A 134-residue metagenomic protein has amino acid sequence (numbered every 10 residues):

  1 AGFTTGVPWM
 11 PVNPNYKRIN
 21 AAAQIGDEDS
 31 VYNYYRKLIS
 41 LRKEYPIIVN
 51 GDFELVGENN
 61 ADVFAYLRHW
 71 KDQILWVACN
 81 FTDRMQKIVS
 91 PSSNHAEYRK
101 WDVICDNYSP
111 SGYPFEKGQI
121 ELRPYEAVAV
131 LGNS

Functional and structural regions predicted by a protein language model:
A1-I88, S93-H95: Loop/helix patches that line or flank the sugar-binding groove of alpha-linked glycan CAZymes
N15-K17, N107-S111: Short helix/strand-capping connector loops at secondary-structure junctions
R68, D106, G132: Active-site donor-binding loop signature of nucleotide-sugar glycosyltransferases
Q73-I74, S109-P114: Short, surface-exposed beta-strand/loop "edge" segments at domain boundaries and coil↔beta transitions
W76-C79, V103-I104, V130: Conserved active-site loop/cleft motifs that coordinate metal ions or position small ligands
S92-Y108: Solvent-exposed beta-hairpin/edge-strand motifs
Y113-S134: C-terminal beta-strand-rich structural cap/linker in extracellular carbohydrate-active enzymes
